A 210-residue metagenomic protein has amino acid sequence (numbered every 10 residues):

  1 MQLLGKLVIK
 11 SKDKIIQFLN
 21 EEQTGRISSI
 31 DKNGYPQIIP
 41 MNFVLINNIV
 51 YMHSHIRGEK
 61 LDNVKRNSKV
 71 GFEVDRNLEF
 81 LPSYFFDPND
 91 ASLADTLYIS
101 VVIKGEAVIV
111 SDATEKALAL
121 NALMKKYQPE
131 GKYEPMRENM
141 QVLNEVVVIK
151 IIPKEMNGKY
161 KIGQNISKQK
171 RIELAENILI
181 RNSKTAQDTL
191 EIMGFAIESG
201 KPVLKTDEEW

Functional and structural regions predicted by a protein language model:
M1-Y51: An N-terminal domain-cap segment
Q23, I39, I46-N48, R66-V70 (+2 more regions): A generic structural signal for short beta-strands and their flanking turns/coil linkers
G25, V50, A107-V108, N157-G158: Short beta-strand segments in beta-sandwich/barrel cores
S29-N33, K60-L61, N89-S92, R137-E138: Catalytic micro-motifs at enzyme active sites that drive phosphoryl/nucleotidyl and oxygen chemistry
N33-Y35, F43-Y51, I56-G58, K69-V70 (+2 more regions): Short, charged/polar surface micro-motifs in flexible loops or helix N-caps
G34, G105, I149-I151: A residue-level signal for conserved active-site and pocket-lining positions in enzyme catalytic cores
R57-A119: Short, structured beta-strand-loop surface elements
V110-W210: C-terminal edge-of-domain segments
